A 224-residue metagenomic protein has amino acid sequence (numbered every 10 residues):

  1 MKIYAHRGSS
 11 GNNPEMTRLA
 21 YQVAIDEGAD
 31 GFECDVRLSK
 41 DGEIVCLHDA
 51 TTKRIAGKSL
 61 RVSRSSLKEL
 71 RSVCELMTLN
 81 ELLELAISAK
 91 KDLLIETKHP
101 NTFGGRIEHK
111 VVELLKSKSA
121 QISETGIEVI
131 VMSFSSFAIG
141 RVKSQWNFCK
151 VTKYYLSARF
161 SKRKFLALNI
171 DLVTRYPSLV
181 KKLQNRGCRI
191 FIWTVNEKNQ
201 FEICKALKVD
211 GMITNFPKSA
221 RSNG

Functional and structural regions predicted by a protein language model:
M1-G224: Phosphate-group recognition and catalysis centered on beta-loop-alpha active-site segments
